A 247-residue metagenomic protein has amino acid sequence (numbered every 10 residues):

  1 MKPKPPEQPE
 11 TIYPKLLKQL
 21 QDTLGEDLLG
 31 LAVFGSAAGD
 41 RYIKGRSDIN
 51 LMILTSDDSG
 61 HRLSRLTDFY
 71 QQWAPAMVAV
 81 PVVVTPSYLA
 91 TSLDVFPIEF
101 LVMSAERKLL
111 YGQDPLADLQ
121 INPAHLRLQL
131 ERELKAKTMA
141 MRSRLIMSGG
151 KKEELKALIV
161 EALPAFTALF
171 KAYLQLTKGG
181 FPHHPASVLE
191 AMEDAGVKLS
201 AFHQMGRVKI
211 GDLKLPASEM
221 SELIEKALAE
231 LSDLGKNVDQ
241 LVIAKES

Functional and structural regions predicted by a protein language model:
M1-T11, K108-Y111, P182, L189: A nucleotide- and high-energy phosphate-metabolite-utilizing enzyme signature
K2-T23, G39-R46, L51-F96: Metal-dependent nucleotidyltransferase catalytic core
Q8, L63, T67-A157: Conserved NTP/Mg2+-binding pocket subregion across the NTase superfamily
Y13, Q113, Q120, A124-S247: Conserved nucleotidyltransferase catalytic core and NTase-mimicking acidic/glycine-rich helix/loop elements in nucleic
L24, L28: Active-site palm subdomain of RNA-directed nucleic acid polymerases
L29-A37: Short gly/ser-rich loop at a beta-strand->alpha-helix junction or flexible surface loop bordering the NTP-binding
S36, T55-D57, R107, Q113: Residues immediately flanking
